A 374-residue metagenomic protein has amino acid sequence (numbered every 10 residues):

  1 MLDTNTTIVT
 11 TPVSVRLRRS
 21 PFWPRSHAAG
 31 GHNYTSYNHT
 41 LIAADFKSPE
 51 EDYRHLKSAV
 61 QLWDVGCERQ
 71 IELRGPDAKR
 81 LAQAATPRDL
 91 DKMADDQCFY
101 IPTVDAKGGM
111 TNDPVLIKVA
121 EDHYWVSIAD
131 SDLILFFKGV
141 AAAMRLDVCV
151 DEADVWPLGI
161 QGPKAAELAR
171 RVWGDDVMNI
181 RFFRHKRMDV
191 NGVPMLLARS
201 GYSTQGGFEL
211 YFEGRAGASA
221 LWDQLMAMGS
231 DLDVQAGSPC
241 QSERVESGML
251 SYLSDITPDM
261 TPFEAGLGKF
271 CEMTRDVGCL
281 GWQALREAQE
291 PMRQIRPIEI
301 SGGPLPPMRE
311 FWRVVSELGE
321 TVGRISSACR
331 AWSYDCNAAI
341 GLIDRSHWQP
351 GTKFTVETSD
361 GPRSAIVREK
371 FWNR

Functional and structural regions predicted by a protein language model:
M1-G30, Y34-H39, A43, I117-R374: Conserved, structured C-terminal
M1-I101, G109: Acidic, proline/glycine-enriched N-terminal capping motif
P76-M110, A165-M195: Internal amphipathic helical hairpin motif
N112-P114: Short beta-strand and beta-hairpin "edge-sheet" elements
